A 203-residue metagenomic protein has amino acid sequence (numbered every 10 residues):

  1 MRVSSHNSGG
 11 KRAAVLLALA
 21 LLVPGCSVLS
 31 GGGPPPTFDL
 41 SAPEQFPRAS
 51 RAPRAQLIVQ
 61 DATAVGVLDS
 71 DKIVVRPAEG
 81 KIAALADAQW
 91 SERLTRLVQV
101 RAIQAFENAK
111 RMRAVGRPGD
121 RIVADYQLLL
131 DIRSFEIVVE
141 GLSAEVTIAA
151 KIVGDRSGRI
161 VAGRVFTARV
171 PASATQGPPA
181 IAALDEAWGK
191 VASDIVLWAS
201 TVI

Functional and structural regions predicted by a protein language model:
M1-C26: Sec-dependent bacterial lipoprotein signal peptides
N7-S8, L197-I203: Generic C-terminal helix-cap and adjacent flexible tail
C26-T95, A124, V202-I203: A structural "domain/chain start" motif
S27-R48, P53, Q104, N108-R159 (+1 more regions): Surface-exposed short loop/turn segments
A62, I132-F135, T167-A168: Generic short beta-strand segments
K81-Q89, R156-S193, L197: Short secondary-structure boundary motifs at beta->alpha junctions and helix caps
T95, Q99, I103, A109 (+3 more regions): Extracytoplasmic/secreted envelope proteins and their assembly/folding machinery, especially bacterial periplasmic
